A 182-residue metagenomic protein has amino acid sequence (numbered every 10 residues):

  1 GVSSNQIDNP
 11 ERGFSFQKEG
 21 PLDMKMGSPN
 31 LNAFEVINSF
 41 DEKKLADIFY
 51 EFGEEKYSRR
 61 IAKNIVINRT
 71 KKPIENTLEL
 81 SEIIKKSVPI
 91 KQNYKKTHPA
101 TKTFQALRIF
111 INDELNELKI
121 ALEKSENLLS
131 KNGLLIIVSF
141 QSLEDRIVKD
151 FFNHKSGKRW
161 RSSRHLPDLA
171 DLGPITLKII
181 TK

Functional and structural regions predicted by a protein language model:
G1-K182: S-adenosyl-L-methionine-dependent methyltransferase catalytic core, i.e., the SAM/SAH-binding region
